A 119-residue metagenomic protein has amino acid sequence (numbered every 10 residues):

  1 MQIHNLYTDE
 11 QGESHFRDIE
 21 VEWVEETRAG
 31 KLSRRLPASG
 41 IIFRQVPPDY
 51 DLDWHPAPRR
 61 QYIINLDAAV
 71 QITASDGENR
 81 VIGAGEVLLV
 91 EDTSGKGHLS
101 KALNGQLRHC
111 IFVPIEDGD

Functional and structural regions predicted by a protein language model:
M1-F43: A short, N-terminal "cap"/entry segment at the start of jelly-roll beta-barrel domains of the cupin/DSBH fold
V21-E25, S39-A57, E91-G95, D117-D119: Conserved short histidine dyad/triad with adjacent acidic residue
T27, K96-A102: Short, Lys/Arg- and Gly-enriched loop/turn segments at beta-strand edges
R34-D49, G105, C110-F112: Short, solvent-exposed cationic patches
Q45, S75-T93: Short acidic-glycine-tyrosine-enriched beta hairpin
Q45-P48, H55-I72, V113-P114: Short, conserved beta-strand element in jelly-roll/cupin
L89-T93, L103-D119: A short hydrophobic beta-strand segment most commonly corresponding to one strand of the jelly-roll/cupin
